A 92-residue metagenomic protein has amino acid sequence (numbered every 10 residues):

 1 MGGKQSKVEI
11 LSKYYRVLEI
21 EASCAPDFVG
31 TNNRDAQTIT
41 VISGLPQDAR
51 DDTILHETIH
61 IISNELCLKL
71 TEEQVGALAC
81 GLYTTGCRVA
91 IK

Functional and structural regions predicted by a protein language model:
M1-L11, R16-T40, L70: Catalytic zinc-binding patch centered on the HExxH motif and its immediate surroundings that defines zinc-dependent
P26-T31, A36, Q47-D52, N64-K92: Post-HEXXH active-site segment of zinc metalloproteases
L55-S63: Short active-site segment of divalent metal-dependent hydrolases/proteases that encodes the spacing between
